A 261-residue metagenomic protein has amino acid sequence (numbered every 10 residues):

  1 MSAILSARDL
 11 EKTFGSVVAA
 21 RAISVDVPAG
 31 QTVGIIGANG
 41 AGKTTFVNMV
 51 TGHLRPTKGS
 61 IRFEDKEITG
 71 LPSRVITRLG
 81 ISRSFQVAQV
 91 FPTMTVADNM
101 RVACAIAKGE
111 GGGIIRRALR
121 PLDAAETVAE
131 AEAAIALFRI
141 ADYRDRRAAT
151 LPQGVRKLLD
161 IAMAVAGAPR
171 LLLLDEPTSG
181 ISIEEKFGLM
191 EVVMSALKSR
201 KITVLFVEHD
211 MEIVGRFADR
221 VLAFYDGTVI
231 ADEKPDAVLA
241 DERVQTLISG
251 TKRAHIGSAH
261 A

Functional and structural regions predicted by a protein language model:
S2-A261: Glycine-rich phosphate-binding loops of nucleotide-dependent enzymes
